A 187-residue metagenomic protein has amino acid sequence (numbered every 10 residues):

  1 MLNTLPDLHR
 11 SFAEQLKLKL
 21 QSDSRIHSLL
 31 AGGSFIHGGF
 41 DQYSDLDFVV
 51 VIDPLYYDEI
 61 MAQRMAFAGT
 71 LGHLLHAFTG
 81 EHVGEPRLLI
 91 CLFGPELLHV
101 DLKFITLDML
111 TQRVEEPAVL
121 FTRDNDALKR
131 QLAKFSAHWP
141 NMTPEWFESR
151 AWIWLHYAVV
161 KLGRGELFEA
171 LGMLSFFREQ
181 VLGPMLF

Functional and structural regions predicted by a protein language model:
M1-S24, F35-H37, V50-L102: Metal-dependent nucleotidyltransferase catalytic core
K19-Q21, L29, F177: Hydrophobic C-terminal alpha-helix "anchor/cap" residues
A31-G33: Short gly/ser/thr-rich secondary-structure transition/capping motifs
H37-Y43: Short glycine-biased active-site loop of nucleotidyltransferases that positions the nucleotide triphosphate and helps
C91-L128: Acidic, glycine- and histidine-enriched catalytic cores of nucleic acid- and nucleotide-handling enzymes, centered on
E116-W146: A short, charged helix-loop
S136-F187: Conserved nucleotidyltransferase catalytic core and NTase-mimicking acidic/glycine-rich helix/loop elements in nucleic
